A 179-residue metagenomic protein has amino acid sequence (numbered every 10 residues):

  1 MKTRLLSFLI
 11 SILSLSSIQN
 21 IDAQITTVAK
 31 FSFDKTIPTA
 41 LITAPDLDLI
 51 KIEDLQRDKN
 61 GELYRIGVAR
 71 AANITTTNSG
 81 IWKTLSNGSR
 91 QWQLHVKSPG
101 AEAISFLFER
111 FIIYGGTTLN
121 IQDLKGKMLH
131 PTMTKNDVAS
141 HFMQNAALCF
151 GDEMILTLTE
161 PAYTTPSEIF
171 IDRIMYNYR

Functional and structural regions predicted by a protein language model:
M1-T26: Bacterial Sec-dependent N-terminal signal peptides
Q24-R179: Domain-level representation of secreted and single-pass membrane ectodomains enriched in extracellular protease systems
